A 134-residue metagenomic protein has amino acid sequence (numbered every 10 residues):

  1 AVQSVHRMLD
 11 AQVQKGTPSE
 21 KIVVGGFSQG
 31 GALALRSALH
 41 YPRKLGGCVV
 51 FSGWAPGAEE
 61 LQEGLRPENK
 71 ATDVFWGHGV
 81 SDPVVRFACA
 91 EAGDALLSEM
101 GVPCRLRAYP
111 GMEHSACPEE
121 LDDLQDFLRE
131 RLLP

Functional and structural regions predicted by a protein language model:
A1-K15: Alpha/beta-hydrolase active-site loop
V13, P18-N69: Primarily recognizes the serine-hydrolase "nucleophile elbow" in alpha/beta-hydrolase and SGNH/GDSL folds
E20, E68-V74, M100-P103: Short, proline-enriched alpha-helix->beta-strand connector loops that line the catalytic pocket of alpha/beta-hydrolase
V23, V49, D73-F75, R105-R107: A structural signal for isolated positions on well-ordered beta-strands in alpha/beta enzyme cores
G53, G79, G111: Cofactor-binding loop segments of dinucleotide-utilizing enzymes, especially the Rossmann-like FAD- and NAD(P)+-binding
F75-H78, D82: Short beta-strand/loop motif that positions the catalytic acidic residue of the alpha/beta-hydrolase fold
D82-A88: Glycine- and acidic-residue-enriched helix-capping/strand-helix junction motifs
A88-P134: C-terminal catalytic histidine-bearing segment of alpha/beta-hydrolase fold enzymes
